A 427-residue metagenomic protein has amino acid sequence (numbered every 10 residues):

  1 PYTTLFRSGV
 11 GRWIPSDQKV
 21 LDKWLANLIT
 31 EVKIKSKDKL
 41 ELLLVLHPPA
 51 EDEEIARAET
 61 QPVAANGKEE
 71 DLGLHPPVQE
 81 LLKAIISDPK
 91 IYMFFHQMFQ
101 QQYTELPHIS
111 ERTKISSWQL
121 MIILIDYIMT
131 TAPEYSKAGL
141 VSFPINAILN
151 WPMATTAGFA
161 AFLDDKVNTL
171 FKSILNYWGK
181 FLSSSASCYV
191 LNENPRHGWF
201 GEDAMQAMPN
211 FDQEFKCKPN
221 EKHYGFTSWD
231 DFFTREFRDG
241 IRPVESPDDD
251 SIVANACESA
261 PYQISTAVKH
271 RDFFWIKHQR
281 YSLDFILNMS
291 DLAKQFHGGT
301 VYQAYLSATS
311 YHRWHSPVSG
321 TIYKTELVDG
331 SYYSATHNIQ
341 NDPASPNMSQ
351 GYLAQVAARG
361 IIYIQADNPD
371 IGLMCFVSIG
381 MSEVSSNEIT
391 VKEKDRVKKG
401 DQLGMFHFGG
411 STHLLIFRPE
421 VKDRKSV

Functional and structural regions predicted by a protein language model:
P1-L5: Short, small-residue-biased leader/transition segments that mark boundaries at the very start of proteins
F6-S426: Contiguous, well-folded functional domains in the mature portion of proteins
